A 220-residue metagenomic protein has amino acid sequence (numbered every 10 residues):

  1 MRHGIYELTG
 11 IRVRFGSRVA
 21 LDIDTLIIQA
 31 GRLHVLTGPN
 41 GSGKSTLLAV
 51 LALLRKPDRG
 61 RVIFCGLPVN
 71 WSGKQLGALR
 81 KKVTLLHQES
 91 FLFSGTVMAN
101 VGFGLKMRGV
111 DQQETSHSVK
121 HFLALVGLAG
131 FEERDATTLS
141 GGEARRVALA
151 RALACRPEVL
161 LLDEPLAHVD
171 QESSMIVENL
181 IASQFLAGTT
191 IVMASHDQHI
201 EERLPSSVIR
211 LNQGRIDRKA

Functional and structural regions predicted by a protein language model:
T37-P39: The feature captures the beta-strand-to-loop junction immediately N-terminal to the Walker
A52: Helix-to-loop junction immediately C-terminal to a conserved catalytic motif
G60-W71, L79: Conserved ABC transporter NBD signature motif
Q113-F131: Conserved ABC ATPase "signature" region
D135-L139, E143: Conserved ABC ATPase signature
L149: Hydrophobic anchor residue at the start of the ABC signature
L160-E164: Catalytic Walker B motif of ABC-type/P-loop ATPase nucleotide-binding domains
